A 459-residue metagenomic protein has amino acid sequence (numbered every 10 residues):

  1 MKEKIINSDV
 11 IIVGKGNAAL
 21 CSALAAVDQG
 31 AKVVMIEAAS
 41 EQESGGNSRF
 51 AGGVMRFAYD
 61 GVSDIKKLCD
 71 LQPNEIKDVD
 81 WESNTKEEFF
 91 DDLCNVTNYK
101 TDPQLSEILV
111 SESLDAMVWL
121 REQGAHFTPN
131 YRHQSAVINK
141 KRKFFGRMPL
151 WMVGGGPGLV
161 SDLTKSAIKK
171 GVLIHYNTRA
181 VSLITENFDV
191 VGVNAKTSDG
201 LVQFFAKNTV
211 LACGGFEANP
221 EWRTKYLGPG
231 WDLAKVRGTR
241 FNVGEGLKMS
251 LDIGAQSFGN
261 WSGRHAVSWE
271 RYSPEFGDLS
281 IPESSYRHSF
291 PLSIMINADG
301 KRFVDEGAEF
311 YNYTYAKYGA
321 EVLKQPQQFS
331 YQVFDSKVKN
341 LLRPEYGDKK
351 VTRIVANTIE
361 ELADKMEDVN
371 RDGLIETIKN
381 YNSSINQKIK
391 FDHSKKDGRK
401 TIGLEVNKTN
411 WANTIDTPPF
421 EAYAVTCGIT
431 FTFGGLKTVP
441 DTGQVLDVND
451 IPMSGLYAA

Functional and structural regions predicted by a protein language model:
I5, K32, A38-L173, S293-I296 (+4 more regions): Conserved N-terminal/central alpha/beta ligand/cofactor-binding core
V10-M35: N-terminal Rossmann-like FAD-binding beta1-loop-alpha1 element of flavoenzymes
G14, A206, A212-C213, A298 (+1 more regions): Short, well-ordered coil/turn residues at beta-beta hairpins and beta-strand->alpha-helix junctions within
M148-M152, H175, R237, P282-R287 (+2 more regions): Short Gly/Pro-enriched turn/cap motifs at secondary-structure boundaries
L150-K207, L247: Helical element adjacent to the flavin cofactor pocket in flavoenzyme catalytic cores
S182, G373-A459: A glycine-rich dinucleotide-binding beta-alpha-beta segment and adjacent secondary-structure elements that constitute
T197-S273, G443: Glycine-rich loop(s) and the adjacent beta-strand/alpha-helix scaffold that form part
L247-V369, G373: An anion/pyrophosphate-binding glycine-rich loop and adjacent beta-alpha core in soluble alpha-beta enzymes
